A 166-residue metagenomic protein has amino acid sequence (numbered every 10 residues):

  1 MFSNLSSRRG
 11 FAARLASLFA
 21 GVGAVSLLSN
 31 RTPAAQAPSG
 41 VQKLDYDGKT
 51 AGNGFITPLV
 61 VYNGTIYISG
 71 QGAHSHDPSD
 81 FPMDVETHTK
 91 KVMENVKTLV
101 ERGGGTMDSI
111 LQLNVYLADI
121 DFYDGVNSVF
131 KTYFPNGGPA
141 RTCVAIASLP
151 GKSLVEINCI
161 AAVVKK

Functional and structural regions predicted by a protein language model:
M1-F2, V100: Short, flexible active-site loop motifs that bind/organize anionic cofactors or intermediates
F2-K90, L117-K166: N-terminal presequence-like segments and the immediate start of the first folded domain
E86-E101: Short, well-ordered amphipathic alpha-helical segments that serve as non-catalytic structural scaffolds within diverse
L99-I110: Phosphate/pyrophosphate-binding loops at sites that engage ATP/ADP/AMP, CoA/4′-phosphopantetheine, polyphosphate
Q112-Y116: Short glycine-rich or small-residue beta-strand-to-loop segments that form or flank ligand, phosphate, metal/Fe-S
